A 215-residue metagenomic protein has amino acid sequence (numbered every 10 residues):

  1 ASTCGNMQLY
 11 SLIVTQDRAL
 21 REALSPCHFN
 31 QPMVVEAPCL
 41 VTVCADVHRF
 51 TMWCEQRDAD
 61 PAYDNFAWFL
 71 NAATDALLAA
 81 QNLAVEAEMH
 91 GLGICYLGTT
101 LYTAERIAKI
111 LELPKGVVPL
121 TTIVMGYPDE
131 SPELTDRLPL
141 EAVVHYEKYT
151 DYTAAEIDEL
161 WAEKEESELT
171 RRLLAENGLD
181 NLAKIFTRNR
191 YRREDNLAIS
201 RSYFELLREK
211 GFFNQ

Functional and structural regions predicted by a protein language model:
A1-Q215: Acidic, surface-exposed loops and disordered segments
